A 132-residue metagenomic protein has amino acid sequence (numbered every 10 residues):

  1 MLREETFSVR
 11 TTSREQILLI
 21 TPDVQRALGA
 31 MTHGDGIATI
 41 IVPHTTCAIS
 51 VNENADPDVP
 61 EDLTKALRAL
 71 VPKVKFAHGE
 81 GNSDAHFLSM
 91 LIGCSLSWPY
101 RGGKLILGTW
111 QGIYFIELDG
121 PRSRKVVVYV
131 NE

Functional and structural regions predicted by a protein language model:
M1-E132: Active-site histidine-anchored catalytic micro-motif
